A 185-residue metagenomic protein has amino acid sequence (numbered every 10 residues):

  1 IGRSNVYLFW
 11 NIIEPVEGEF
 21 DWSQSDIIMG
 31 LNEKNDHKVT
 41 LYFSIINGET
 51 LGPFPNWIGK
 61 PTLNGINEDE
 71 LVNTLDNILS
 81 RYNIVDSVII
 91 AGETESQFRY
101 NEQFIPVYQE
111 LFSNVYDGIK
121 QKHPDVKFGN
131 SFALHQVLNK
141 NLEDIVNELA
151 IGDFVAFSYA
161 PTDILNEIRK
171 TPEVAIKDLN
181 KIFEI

Functional and structural regions predicted by a protein language model:
I1-I12, L31, K38-S44, V155: Catalytic domains of carbohydrate-active enzymes, especially glycoside hydrolases
I1-S4, D178-I185: Short, intrinsically disordered, charge-balanced linker/junction segments flanking boundaries in proteins
L8-F20, L165: Glycine-rich, proline-tolerant flexible connector loops at the mouths of alpha/beta enzymes
I12-P15, G48-G52: Short active-site-adjacent helix-start/loop capping segments
V16-G30, I185: Generic detector of contiguous secondary-structure segments
W22-D26, L51-G152, S158-K181: Active-site cleft segment of glycoside hydrolase catalytic domains centered on the general acid/base Glu
K34-V39, K122-P124: Helix C-cap/helix->beta junction micro-motif
F43-G48, E93: Short glycine-enriched loops at secondary-structure junctions
